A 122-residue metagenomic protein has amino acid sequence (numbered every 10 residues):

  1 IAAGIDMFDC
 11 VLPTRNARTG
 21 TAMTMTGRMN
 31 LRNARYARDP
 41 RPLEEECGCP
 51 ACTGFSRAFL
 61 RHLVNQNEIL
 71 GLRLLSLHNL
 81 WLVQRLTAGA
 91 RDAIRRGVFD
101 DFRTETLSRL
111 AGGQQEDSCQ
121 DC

Functional and structural regions predicted by a protein language model:
I1-L43: Glycine-rich phosphate/ribose-binding loops and adjacent secondary-structure elements that form binding surfaces
E44-C122: C-terminal extensions of enzymes
